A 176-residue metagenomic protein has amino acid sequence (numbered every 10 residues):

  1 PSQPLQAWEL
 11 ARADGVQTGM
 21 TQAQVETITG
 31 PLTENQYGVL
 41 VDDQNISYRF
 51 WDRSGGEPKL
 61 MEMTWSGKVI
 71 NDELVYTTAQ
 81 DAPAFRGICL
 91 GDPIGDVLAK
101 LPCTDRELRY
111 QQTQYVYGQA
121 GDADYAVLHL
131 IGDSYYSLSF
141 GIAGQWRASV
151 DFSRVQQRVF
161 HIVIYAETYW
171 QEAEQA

Functional and structural regions predicted by a protein language model:
S2-A11, I70-P83: Acidic/histidine-rich, surface-exposed loop or edge segments in extracytoplasmic proteins
R12, T18-N71, Y76, C89-E174: A cross-family detector of function-defining hotspots
A84-I88: Core regions of peptidyl-prolyl cis-trans isomerase
